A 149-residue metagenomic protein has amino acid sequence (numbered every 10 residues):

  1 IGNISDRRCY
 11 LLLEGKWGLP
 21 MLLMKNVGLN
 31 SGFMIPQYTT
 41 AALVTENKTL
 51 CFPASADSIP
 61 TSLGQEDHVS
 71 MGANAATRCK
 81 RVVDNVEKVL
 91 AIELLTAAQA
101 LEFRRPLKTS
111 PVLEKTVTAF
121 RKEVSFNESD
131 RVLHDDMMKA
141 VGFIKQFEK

Functional and structural regions predicted by a protein language model:
I1-K149: C-terminal auxiliary extensions adjacent to catalytic cores
